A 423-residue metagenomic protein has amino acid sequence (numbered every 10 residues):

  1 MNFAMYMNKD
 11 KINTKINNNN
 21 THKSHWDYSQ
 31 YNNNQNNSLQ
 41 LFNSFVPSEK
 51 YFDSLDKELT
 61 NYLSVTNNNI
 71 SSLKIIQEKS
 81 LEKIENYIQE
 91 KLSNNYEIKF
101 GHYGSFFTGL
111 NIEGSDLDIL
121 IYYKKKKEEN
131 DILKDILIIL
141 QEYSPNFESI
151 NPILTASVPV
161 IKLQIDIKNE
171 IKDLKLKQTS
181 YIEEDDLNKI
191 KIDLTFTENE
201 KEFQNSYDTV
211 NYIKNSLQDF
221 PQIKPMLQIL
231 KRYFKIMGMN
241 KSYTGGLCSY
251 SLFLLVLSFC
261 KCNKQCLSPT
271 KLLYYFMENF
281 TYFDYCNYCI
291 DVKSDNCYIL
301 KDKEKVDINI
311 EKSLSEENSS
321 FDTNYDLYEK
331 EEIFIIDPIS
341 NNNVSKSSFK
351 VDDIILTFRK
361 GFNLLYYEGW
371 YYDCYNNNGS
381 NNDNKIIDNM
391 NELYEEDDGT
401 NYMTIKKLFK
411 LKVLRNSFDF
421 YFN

Functional and structural regions predicted by a protein language model:
M1-G114, Y123-K134, E142, P152-T155 (+2 more regions): N-terminal regions immediately upstream of nucleotidyltransferase
L41-L63, G246, L254, S258-N423: Pol beta-like nucleotidyltransferase catalytic core
T60-L63, E85, Q89, L120 (+10 more regions): Amphipathic alpha-helical interaction motifs in eukaryotic regulatory proteins
I76, S80, I84, E129-I132 (+8 more regions): Alpha-helical interaction elements in eukaryotic regulators
I88, H102-F107, N111, I121-K125 (+12 more regions): Residues that form ligand- and interface-recognition hot spots within folded domains
K99-L110, N151-V160, T244-S251, P269-M277 (+1 more regions): Short amphipathic alpha-helical segments embedded in low-complexity Lys/Glu-rich regions
K134-E202: Conserved catalytic core of two-metal-ion nucleotidyltransferases
Y207-S249: Basic, alpha-helical interaction scaffolds
